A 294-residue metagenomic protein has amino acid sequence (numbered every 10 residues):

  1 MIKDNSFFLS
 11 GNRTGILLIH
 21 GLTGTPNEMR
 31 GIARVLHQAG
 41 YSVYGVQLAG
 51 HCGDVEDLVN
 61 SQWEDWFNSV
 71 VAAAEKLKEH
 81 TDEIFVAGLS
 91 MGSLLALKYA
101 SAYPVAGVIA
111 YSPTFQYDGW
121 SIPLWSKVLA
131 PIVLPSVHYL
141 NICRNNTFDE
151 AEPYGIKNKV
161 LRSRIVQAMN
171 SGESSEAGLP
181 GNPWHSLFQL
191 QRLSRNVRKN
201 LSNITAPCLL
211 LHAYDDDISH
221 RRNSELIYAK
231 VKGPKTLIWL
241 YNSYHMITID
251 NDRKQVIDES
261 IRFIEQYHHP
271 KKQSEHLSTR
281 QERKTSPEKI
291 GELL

Functional and structural regions predicted by a protein language model:
L36-V55: Conserved alpha/beta-hydrolase
D54-F85: Catalytic nucleophile-loop/oxyanion-hole region of alpha/beta-hydrolase and closely related hydrolase-like folds
M91, K98, Y103-L179: Alpha/beta-hydrolase-fold enzymes
N182-N200: Active-site nucleophile elbow and catalytic-triad environment of alpha/beta-hydrolase enzymes
I204, L210-H212, D216: Short beta-strand/loop motif that positions the catalytic acidic residue of the alpha/beta-hydrolase fold
D217-N223: Conserved alpha/beta-hydrolase "acid-adjacent" motif
E225, A229-M246: Catalytic histidine neighborhood in serine/cysteine hydrolases with alpha/beta-hydrolase-type architecture
Y241-L294: Catalytic active-site module of serine/aspartate enzymes centered on a nucleophile-bearing elbow/loop
